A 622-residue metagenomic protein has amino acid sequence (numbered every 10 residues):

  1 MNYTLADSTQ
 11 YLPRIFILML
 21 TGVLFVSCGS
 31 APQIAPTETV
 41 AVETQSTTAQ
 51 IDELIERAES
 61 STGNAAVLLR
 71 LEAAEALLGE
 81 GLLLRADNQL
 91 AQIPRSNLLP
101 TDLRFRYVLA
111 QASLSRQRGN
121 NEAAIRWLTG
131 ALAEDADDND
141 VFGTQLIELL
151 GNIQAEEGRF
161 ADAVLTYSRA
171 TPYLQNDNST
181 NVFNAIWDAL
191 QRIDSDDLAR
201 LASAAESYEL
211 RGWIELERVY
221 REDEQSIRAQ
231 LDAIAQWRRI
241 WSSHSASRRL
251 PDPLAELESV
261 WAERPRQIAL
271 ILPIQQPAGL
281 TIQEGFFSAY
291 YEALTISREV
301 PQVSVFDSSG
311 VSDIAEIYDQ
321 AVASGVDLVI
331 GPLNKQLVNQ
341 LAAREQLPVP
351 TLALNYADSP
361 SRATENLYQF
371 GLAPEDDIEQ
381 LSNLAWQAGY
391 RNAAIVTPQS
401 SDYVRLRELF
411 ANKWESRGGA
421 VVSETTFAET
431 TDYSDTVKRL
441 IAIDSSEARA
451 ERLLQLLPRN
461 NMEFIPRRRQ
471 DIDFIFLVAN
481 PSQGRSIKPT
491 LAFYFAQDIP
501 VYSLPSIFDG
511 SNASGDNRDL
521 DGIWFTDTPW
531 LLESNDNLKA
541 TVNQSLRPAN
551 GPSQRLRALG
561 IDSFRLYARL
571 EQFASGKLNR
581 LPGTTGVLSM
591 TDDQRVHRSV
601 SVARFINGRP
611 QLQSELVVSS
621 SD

Functional and structural regions predicted by a protein language model:
V26-Q45: Bacterial Sec signal peptide processing site at the extreme N-terminus
Q45-L254: Alpha-helical protein-protein interaction scaffolds
Y107, A278-E284, I296-S359: Beta-alpha junction/loop-to-helix N-cap segments that form part of ligand/metal-binding clefts
S259-T281, A393-I395: Short beta-strand segments enriched in small/hydrophobic residues
V322-N334, T351-L354, N392-P398, E447-P481 (+1 more regions): Periplasmic-binding protein-like
L328-G331, K335-T425: Extracytoplasmic ligand/sensor domains, especially the bilobed periplasmic-binding protein
E447-A450, Q470-I472, K488-I561: Extracellular/periplasmic periplasmic-binding protein-like sensory domains
Q544-L612: Segments of small-molecule ligand-sensing domains
